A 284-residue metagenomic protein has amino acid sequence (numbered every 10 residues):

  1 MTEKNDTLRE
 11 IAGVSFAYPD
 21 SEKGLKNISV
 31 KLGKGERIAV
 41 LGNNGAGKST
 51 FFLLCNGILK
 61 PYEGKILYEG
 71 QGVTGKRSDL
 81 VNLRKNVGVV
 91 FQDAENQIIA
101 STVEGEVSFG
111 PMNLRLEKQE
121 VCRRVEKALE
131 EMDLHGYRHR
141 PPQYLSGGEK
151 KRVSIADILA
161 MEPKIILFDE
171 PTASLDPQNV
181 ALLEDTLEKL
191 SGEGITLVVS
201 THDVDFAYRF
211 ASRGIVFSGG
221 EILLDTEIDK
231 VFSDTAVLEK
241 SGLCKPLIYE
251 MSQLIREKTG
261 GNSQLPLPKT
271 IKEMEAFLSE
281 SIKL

Functional and structural regions predicted by a protein language model:
L41-N43: The feature captures the beta-strand-to-loop junction immediately N-terminal to the Walker
N56: Helix-to-loop junction immediately C-terminal to a conserved catalytic motif
G64-G75, L83: Conserved ABC transporter NBD signature motif
Q119-Y137: Conserved ABC ATPase "signature" region
P141-L145, E149: Conserved ABC ATPase signature
I166-D169: Catalytic Walker B motif of ABC-type/P-loop ATPase nucleotide-binding domains
T201-H202: H-loop/switch region of ABC-family ATPase nucleotide-binding domains
